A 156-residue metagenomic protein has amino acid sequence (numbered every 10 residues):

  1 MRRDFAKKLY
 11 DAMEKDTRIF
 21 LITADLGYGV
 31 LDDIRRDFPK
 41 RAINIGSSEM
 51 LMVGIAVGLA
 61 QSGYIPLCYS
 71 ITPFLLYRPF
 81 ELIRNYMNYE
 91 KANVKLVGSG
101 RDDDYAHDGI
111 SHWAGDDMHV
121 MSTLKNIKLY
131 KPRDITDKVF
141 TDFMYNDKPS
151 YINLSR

Functional and structural regions predicted by a protein language model:
M1-R156: Thiamine diphosphate
